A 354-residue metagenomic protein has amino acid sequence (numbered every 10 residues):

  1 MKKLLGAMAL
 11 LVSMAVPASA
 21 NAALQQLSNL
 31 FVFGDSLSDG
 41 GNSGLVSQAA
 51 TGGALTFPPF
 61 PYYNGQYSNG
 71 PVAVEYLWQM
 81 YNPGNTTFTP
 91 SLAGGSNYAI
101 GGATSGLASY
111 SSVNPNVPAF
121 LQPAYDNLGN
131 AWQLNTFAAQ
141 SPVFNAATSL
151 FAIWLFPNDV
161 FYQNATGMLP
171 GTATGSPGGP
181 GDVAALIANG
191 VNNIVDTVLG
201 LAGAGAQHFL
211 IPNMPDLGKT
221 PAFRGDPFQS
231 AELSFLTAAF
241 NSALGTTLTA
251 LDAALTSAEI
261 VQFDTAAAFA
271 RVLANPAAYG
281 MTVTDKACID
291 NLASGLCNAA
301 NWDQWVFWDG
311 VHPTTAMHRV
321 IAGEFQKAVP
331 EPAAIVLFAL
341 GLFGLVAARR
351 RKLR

Functional and structural regions predicted by a protein language model:
M1-L4, E331, R349-R354: Positively charged n-region of N-terminal signal peptides that target proteins for export
G6-L10, G341: Hydrophobic helical h-region of N-terminal Sec-dependent signal peptides in bacterial secretory/periplasmic proteins
A15-P17: N-terminal signal peptide c-region/cleavage motif recognized by signal peptidases
A20-A333: Conserved active-site regions of diverse hydrolases
E331-A348: A short, hydrophobic C-terminal helix/tail in secreted or cell-surface proteins
